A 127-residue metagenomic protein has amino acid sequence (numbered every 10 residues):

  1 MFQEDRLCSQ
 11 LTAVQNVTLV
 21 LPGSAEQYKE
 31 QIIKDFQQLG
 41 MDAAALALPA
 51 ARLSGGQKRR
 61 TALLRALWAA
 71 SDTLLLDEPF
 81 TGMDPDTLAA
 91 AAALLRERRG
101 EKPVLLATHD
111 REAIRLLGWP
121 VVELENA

Functional and structural regions predicted by a protein language model:
E4, Q10-G23: Q-loop/switch helix immediately C-terminal to the Walker
K29-A44: Conserved ABC ATPase "signature" region
P49-L53, Q57: Conserved ABC ATPase signature
L63: Hydrophobic anchor residue at the start of the ABC signature
A69, G100: Conserved signature/switch motifs of ABC ATPase nucleotide-binding domains
L74-E78: Catalytic Walker B motif of ABC-type/P-loop ATPase nucleotide-binding domains
P85-D86: Helix N-cap at the start of a conserved alpha-helix in ABC-type nucleotide-binding domains
D110-L117: Conserved H-loop
